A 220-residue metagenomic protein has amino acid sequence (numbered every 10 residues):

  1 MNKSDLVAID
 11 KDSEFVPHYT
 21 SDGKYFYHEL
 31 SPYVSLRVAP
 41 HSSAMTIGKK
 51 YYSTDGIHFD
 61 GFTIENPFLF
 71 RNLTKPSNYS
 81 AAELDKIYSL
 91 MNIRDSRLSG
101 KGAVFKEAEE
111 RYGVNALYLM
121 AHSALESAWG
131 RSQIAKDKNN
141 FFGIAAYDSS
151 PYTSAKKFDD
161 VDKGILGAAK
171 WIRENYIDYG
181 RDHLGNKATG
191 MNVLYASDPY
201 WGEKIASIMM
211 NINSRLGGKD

Functional and structural regions predicted by a protein language model:
M1-Y118, W129-D220: Catalytic cores of secreted/periplasmic lytic hydrolases that degrade extracellular macromolecules
E126: Pyridoxal 5′-phosphate
